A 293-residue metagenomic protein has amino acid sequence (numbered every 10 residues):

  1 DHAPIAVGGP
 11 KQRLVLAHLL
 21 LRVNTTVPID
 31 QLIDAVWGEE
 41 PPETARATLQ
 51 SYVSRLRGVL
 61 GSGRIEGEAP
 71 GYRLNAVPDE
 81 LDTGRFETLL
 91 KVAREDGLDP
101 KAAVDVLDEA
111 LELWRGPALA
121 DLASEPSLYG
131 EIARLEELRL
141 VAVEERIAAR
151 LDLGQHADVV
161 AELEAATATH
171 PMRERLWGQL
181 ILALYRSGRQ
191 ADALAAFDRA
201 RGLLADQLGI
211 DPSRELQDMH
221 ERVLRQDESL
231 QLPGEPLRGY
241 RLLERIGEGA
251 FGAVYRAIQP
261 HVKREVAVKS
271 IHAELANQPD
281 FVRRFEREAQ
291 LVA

Functional and structural regions predicted by a protein language model:
A3-P10, H18-N24, W37-R46, S51 (+2 more regions): Intrinsically disordered, charged and Pro/Gly-enriched terminal/linker segments that flank large helical-solenoid
V15, R64, R85, E265-A267: Short hydrophobic-acidic sequence motifs that mark active-site Asp/Glu residues
T26-D34: Short acidic, hydrophobic short linear motifs in intrinsically disordered regions
Q31, T48, R85, R241 (+1 more regions): Ca2+-coordinating acidic residues in Ca2+-binding motifs
L32, L56, A110: Residue-level signal for inorganic ion chemistry
S54-G61: Short, basic alpha-helical nucleic acid-contact segments in DNA-binding proteins and DNA transaction factors
L232-A293: Conserved ATP-binding/catalytic core of the eukaryotic-like protein kinase fold, especially serine/threonine kinases
